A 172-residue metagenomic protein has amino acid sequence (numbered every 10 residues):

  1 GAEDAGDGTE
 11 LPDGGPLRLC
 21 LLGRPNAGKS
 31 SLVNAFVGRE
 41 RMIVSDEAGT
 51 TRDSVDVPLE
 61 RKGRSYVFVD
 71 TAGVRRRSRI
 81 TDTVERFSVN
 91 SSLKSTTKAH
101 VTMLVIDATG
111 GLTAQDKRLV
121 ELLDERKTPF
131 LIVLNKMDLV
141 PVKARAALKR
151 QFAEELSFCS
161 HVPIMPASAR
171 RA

Functional and structural regions predicted by a protein language model:
G1-L11, P16-R18, P129-L131, D138-A172: Canonical P-loop GTPase G-domain recognition
E3-V101: Conserved G1/Walker A P-loop phosphate-binding module
L21, F68, V105, I132-L134 (+1 more regions): Hydrophobic beta-strand core positions in alpha/beta domains
A48-T50, G73-R75, T109-L112, K136-P141 (+1 more regions): Conserved nucleotide-binding/hydrolysis micro-motifs of P-loop NTPases
G63-S65, K127, H161: A generic structural signal for alpha->beta connector loops
S88-K94, Q115-L119, Q151: Well-ordered alpha-helical segments embedded in enzymatic catalytic cores
T96-K117, K127-A146: Conserved Switch II/interswitch segment of TRAFAC-class P-loop GTPases
D124: Anion (oxyanion) recognition and catalysis
